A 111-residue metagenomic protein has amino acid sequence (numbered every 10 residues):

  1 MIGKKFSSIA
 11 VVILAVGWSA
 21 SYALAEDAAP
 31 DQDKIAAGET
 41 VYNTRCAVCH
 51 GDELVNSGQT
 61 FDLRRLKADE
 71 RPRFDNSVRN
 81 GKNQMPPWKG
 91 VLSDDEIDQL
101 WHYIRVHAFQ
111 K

Functional and structural regions predicted by a protein language model:
M1-Q32, K111: N-terminal export/targeting leaders of redox proteins
A23, E70, L92: Residue-level detector of flexible, active-site-proximal loop/helix-junction positions within diverse enzyme catalytic
Q32-E39, G51-K82: Gly/Gly-Pro-rich "capping" loops immediately C-terminal to redox-active cysteine motifs in periplasmic/lumenal
C46-C49: Short cysteine clusters
R64, P86-K89: Residue-level detector of conserved, well-ordered beta-strand and adjacent loop positions that form binding/recognition
V78, G90-K111: C-terminal capping alpha-helices of c-type cytochrome domains
